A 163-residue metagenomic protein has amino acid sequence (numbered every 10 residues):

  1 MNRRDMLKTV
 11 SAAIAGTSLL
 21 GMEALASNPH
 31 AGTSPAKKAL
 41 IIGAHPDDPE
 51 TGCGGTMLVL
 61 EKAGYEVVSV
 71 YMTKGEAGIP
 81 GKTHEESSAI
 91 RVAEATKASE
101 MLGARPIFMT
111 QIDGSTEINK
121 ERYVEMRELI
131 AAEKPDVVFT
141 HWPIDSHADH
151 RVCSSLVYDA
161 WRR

Functional and structural regions predicted by a protein language model:
R3-L19, A26-E133, R162-R163: Active-site rim/loop-helix segments in enzyme catalytic domains that contact anionic ligands
H45, H141, H147: Histidine-centered divalent metal-coordination motifs
E117, S146-A148: Short, well-ordered, mixed-charge alpha-helical segments that flank or form enzyme active sites
L129-I130, K134-I144: Proline-aspartate-enriched helix->loop->beta-strand connector
A148-W161: Short Gly/Thr/Asp-enriched flexible loops that form oxyanion-binding sites at enzyme active sites
